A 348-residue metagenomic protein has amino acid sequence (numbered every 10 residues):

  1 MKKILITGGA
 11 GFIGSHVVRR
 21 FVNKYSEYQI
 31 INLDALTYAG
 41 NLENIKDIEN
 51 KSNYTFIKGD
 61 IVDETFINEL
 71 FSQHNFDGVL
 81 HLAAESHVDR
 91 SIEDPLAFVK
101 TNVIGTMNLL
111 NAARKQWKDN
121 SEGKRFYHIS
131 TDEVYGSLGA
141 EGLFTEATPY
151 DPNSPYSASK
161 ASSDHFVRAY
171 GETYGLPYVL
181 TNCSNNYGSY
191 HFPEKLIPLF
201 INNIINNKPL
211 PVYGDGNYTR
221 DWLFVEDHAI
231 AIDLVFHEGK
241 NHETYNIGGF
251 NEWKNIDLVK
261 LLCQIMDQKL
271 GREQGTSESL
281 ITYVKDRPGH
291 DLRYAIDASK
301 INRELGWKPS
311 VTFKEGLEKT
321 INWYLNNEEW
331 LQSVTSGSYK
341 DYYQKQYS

Functional and structural regions predicted by a protein language model:
M1-N186, E226, F236, N255 (+3 more regions): N-terminal Rossmann-like NAD(P)+-binding domain of SDR-like oxidoreductases, especially those catalyzing
I4, V17, I30, T37 (+3 more regions): C-terminal substrate-binding subdomain of Rossmann-fold SDR/epimerase-dehydratase oxidoreductases
N41, A140, S189-P193, N251 (+2 more regions): Residue-level signature of the cytosolic catalytic core of signaling kinases
I48, G142, P193-I201, L262: A glycine/serine/threonine-rich, flexible loop-to-helix segment that serves as the NAD(P) cofactor-binding "lid"
H81-L82, N186, E194-K195, S277-S279 (+1 more regions): Short secondary-structure boundary micro-motifs
K118-D119, Y127, G136-A140, G175 (+3 more regions): Proline-centered turn/helix-capping motifs that create local helix->coil transitions or kinks
S157-A158, H191, W253, L292: Residue-level detector of secondary-structure boundary/capping sites
